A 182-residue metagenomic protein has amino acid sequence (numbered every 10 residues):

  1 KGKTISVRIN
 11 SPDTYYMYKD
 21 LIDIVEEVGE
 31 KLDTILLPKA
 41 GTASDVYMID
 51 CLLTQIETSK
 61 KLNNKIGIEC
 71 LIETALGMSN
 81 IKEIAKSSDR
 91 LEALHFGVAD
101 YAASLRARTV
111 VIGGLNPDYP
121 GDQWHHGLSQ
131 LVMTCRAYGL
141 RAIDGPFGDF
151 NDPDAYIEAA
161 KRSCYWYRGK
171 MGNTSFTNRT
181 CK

Functional and structural regions predicted by a protein language model:
K1-K182: Expand to "…catalyze enediolate/carbanion chemistry for C-C bond making/breaking, isomerization, decarboxylation
